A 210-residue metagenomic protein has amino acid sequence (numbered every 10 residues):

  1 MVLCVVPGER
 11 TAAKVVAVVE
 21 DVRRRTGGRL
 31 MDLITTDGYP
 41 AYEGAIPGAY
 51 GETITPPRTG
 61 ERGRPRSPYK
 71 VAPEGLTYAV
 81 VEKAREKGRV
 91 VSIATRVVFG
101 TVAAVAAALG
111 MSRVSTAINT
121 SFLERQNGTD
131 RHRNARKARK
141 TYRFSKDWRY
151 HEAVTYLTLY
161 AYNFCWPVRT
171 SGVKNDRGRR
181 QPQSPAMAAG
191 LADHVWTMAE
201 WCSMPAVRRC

Functional and structural regions predicted by a protein language model:
M1-C210: Residue-level recognition of single "structural anchor" positions that define or cap local secondary structure
